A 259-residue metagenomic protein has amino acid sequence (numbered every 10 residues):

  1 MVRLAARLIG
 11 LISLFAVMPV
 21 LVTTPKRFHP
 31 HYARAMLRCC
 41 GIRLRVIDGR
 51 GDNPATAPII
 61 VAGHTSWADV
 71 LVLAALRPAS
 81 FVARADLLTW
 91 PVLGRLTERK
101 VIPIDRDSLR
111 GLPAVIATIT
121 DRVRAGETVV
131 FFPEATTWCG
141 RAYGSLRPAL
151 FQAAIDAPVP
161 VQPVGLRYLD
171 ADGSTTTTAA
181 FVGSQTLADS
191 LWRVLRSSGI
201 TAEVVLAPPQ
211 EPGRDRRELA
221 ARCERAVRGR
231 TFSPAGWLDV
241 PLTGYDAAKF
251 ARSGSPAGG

Functional and structural regions predicted by a protein language model:
M1-V46, R95-R99: A transmembrane-helix-recognition feature enriched in membrane-embedded lipid enzymes and envelope glyco-/phospholipid
A16, V130-P133, L206: Short beta-strands and strand-loop turn motifs
H29-A85: Conserved H-X4-D acyltransferase segment
T56-A62, I102, E127-P133: Generic beta-sheet signal
L71-V123, E127: Membrane-embedded segments
L93-G94, C139-A221, S233-A248: A cross-family acyltransferase "interaction/gating" segment
I119-T120, G126-F151: Soluble extracytoplasmic domains of inner/organellar membrane proteins
R225-S233: C-terminal alpha-helix
